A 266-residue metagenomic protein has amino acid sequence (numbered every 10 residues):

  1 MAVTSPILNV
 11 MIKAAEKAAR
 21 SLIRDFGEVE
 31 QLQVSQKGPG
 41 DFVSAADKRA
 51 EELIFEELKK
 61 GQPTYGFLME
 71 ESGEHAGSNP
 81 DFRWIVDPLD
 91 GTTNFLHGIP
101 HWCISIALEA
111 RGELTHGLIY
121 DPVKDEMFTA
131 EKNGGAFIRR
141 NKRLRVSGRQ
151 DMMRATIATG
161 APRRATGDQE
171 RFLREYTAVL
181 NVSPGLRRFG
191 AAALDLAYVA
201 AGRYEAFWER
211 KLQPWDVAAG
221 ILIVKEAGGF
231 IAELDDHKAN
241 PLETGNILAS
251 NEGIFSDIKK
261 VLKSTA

Functional and structural regions predicted by a protein language model:
M1-K13, E170, R174-N181, L194-A266: Oxyanion/phosphate-interacting regions
M1-L89, F230, K238, K260-S264: N-terminal subdomain of lithium-sensitive/metallo-dependent phosphomonoesterases centered on the IMPase/IPPase/PAP
L22, D47, L58, T92 (+6 more regions): Residue-level signal for inorganic ion chemistry
K48, E71, P88-G91, F95 (+5 more regions): Generic detector of well-ordered alpha-helical packing
G66, H116, T156, E205-A206: Short, Asp-centered acidic motifs that coordinate Mg2+ and/or phosphate in catalytic or ligand-binding sites
P80-V123: Glycine-rich active-site/cofactor-binding loop and its immediate structural neighborhood
F95-G98, L186-F189, A218: Short glycine/threonine-rich catalytic loop with a Thr-x-Gly-x-Asp
A107-L196, T244-A266: Acidic beta-strand-loop-alpha-helix segment within the catalytic core of divalent metal-dependent phosphate-processing
